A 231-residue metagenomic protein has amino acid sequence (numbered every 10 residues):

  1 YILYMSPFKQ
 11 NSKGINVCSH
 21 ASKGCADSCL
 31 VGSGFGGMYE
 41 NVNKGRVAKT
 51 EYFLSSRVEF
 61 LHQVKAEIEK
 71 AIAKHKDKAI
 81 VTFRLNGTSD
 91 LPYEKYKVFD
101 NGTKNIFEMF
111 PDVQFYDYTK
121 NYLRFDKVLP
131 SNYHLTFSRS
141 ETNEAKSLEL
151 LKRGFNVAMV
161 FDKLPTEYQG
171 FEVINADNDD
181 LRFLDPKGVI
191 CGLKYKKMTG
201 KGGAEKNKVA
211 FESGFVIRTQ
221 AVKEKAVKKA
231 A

Functional and structural regions predicted by a protein language model:
Y1-A231: Class I S-adenosyl-L-methionine
